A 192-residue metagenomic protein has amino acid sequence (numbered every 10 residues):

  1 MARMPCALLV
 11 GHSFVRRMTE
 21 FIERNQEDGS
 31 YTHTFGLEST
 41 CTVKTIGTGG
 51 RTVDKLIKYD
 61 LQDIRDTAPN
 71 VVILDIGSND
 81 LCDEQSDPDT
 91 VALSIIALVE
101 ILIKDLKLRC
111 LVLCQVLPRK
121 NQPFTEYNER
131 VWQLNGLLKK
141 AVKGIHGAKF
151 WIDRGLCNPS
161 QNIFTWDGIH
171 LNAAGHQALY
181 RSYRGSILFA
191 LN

Functional and structural regions predicted by a protein language model:
A2-A97, K120-W132: Conserved SGNH/GDSL esterase-like catalytic core that processes O-acyl groups on lipids and polysaccharides
L8, K44, V112-C114, W151: Hydrophobic/aromatic beta-strand patches that form the interior of the parallel beta-sheet core in alpha/beta enzyme
I64-R65, I103-K104, V142-K143: N-terminal cationic-hydrophobic initiation segments that often serve targeting/anchoring roles
P69, K107, H146-G147: Proline-centered flexible-loop/turn and helix-kink motifs
D75, C114-Q115: Alpha/beta-hydrolase-fold catalytic nucleophile elbow
I95-I103, N135, K139: Generic structural signal for well-ordered alpha-helices, preferentially at hydrophobic/aromatic core positions
K104-L111: A short helix->loop->beta-strand "cap" motif at the edges of active sites that frequently abuts
P118-N192: Catalytic His-Asp segment of secreted/periplasmic serine-dependent ester chemistry enzymes
